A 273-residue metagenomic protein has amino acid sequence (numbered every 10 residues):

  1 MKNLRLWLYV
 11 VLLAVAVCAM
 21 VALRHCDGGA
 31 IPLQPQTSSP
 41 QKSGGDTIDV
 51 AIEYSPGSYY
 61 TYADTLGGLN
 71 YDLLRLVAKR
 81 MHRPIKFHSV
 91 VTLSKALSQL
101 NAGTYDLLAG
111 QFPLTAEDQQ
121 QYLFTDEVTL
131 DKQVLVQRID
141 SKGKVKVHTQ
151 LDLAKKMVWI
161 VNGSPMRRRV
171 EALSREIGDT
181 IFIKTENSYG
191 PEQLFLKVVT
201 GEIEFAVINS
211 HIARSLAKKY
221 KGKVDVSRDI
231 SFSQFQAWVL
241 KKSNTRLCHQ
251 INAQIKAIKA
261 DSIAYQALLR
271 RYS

Functional and structural regions predicted by a protein language model:
Y9, G28-Q120, K184-T185: Extracytoplasmic small-molecule ligand-binding "clamshell" domains of the periplasmic binding protein/Venus flytrap
Y9-A22: Hydrophobic membrane-insertion alpha-helices, especially the h-region of bacterial N-terminal signal peptides
V21-A22, G29-P32, G163-E186, K221 (+2 more regions): Ligand-binding clefts/hinges and TM-proximal coupling segments of bilobed small-molecule sensing domains
I52-S55, T129-Q137, P191-E192, S210-H211 (+2 more regions): Periplasmic-binding protein-like
Y54-G57, A63-K79, L135-G190, H211: Bilobed "Venus flytrap"/periplasmic-binding protein-like clamshell domains and structurally analogous long
Y71-R80, I139-P165, F232-Y272: Extended ligand-binding regions for polar small-molecule ligands
K86-S98, V145-K146, I181-L196, Q234: Short helix-initiation/N-cap motifs at beta->coil->alpha
S94, S98, G110-Q121, R169-A172 (+2 more regions): A ligand-binding cleft/hinge motif common to bilobed small-molecule-binding domains
